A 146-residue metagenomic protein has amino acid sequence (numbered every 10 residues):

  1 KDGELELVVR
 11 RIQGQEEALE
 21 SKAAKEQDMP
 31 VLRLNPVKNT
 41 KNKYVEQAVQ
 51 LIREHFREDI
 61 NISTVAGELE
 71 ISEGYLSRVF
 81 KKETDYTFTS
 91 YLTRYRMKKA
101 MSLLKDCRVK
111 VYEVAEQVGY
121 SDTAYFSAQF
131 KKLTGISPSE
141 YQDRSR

Functional and structural regions predicted by a protein language model:
K1-Y75, K82, Y86, D143-R146: Inter-domain helical "communication" segments and dimerization helices that couple sensory or membrane-embedded modules
Y44-V45, M97, G135: Hydrophobic alpha-helical segments
V49-Q50, E54, K82-S121, D143-R146: Terminal helix-turn-helix DNA-binding modules in bacterial transcription factors
S63, G74, K110-E113, T123-A124 (+1 more regions): Residues within helix-turn-helix
E68, Q117-V118, L133: Residues within the alpha-helical elements of helix-turn-helix
L76, F80, Y125-F126, F130: Short hydrophobic/aromatic patch on the recognition helix
A128-R146: …primarily DNA-binding HTH/wHTH and HhH modules…
